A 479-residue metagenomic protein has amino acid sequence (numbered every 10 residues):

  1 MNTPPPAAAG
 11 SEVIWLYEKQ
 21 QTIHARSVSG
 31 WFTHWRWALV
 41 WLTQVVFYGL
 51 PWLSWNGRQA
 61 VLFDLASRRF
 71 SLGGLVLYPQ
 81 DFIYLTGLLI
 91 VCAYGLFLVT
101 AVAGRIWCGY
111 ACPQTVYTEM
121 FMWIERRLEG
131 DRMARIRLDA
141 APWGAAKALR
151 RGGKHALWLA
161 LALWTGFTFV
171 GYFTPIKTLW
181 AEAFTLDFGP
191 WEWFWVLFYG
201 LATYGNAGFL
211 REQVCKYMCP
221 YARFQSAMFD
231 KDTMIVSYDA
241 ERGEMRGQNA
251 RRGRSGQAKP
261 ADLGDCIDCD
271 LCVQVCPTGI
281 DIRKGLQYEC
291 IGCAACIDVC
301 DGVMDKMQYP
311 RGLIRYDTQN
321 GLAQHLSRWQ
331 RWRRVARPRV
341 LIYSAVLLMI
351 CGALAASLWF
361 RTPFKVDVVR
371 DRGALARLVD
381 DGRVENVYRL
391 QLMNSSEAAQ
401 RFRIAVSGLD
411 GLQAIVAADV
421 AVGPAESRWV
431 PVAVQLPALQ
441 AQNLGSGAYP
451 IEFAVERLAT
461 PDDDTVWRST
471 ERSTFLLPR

Functional and structural regions predicted by a protein language model:
M1-R246, I297, P310-L347: Membrane-embedded alpha-helical bundles of multi-pass integral membrane proteins
T100-T115, A207-A222, Q257-M304: Cysteine-centered iron-sulfur cluster-binding motifs in ferredoxin-type domains/subunits of redox enzymes
G352-A376: Hydrophobic alpha-helical transmembrane segments in integral membrane proteins
D381-E385, P424-S427: Solvent-exposed, conformationally flexible loop/turn segments
L392-S396: Asparagine-centered strand-capping/turn motif at beta-strand->loop junctions
E397-G411: Short acidic, flexible loop segments centered on an aromatic residue
A414-A441: Intrinsically disordered, low-complexity Pro/Gly/Ser/Thr-rich segments with frequent PxxP/GP/PP motifs and embedded
P437-R479: Terminal connector regions
